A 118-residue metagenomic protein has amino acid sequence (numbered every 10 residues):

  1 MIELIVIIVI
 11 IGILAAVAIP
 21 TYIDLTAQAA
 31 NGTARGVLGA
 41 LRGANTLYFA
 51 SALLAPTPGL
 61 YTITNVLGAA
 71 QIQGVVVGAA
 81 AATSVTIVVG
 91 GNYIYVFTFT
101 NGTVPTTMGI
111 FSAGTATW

Functional and structural regions predicted by a protein language model:
M1-T26: N-terminal single-pass transmembrane signal-anchor helix
E3-V9, T33-R35, G78-I87: Short, charged low-complexity linear motifs
Y22-G39: Aliphatic-rich helix starts adjacent to a transmembrane/signal segment
V37-L53: N-terminal alpha-helical signal peptides/signal-anchor transmembrane segments
A50-P105: Extracellular/periplasmic head regions of type IV pilus-like filament subunits
T100-W118: Low-complexity, S/T/G/P-rich flexible repeat/linker segments used as non-globular hinges and stalks within
